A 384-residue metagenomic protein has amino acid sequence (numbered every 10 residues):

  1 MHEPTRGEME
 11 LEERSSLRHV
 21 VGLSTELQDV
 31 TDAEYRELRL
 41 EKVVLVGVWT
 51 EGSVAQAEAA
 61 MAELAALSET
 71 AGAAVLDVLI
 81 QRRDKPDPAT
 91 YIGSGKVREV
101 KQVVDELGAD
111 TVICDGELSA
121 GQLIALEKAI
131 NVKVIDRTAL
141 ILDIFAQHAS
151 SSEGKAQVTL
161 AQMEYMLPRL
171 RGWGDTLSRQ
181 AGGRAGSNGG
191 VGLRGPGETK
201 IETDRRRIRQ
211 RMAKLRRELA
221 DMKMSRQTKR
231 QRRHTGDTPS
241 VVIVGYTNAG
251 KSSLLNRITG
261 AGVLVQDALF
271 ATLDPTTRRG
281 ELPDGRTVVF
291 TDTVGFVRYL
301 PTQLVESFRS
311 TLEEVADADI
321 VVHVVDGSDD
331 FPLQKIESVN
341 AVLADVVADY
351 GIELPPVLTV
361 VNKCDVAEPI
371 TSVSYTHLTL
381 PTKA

Functional and structural regions predicted by a protein language model:
M1-D143: N-terminal accessory targeting/assembly segments
S24-D32, A89-R98, G295-A316, S328-A341: Switch II of P-loop NTPase G domains
L64, V112, M163, I208 (+4 more regions): Residue-level signature of catalytic and energy-coupling elements of molecular machines, predominantly ATP/GTP-dependent
L123, L312-V321, V325-Y375: Conserved C-terminal guanine-recognition region of P-loop GTPase G domains, centered on the G4
L140-V158: Short alpha-helix plus adjacent loop in nuclease-associated cores
E164-P239: P-loop NTPase nucleotide-binding/switch module
E202, E218-T291, R298: Conserved G1/Walker A P-loop phosphate-binding module
T376-T382: Conserved small/polar residues in nucleotide/adenosyl-binding loops
